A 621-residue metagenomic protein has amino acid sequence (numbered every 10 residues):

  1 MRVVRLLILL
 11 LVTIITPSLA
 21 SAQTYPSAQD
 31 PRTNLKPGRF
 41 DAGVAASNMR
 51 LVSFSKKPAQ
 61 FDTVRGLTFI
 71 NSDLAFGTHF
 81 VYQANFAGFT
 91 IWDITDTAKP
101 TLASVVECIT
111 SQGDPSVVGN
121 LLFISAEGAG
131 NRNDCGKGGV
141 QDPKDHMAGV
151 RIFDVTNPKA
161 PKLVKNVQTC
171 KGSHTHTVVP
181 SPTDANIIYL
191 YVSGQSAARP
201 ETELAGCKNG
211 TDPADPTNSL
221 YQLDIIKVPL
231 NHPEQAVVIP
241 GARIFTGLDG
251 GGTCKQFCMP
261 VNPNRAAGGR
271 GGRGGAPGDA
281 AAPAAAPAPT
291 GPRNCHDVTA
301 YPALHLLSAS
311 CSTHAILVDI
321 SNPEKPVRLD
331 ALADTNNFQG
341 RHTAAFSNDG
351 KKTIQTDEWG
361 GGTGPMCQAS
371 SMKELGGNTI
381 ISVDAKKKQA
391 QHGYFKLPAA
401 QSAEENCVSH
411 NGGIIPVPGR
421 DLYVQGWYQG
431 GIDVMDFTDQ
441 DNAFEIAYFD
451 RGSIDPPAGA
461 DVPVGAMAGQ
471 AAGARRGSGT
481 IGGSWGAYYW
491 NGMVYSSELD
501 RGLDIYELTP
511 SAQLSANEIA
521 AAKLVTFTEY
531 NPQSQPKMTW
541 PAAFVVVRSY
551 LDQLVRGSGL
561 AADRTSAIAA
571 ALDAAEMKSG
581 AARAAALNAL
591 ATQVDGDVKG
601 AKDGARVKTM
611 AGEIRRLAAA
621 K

Functional and structural regions predicted by a protein language model:
M1-R5: Positively charged n-region of N-terminal signal peptides that target proteins for export
L7-S18: Bacterial N-terminal signal peptides
A22-Y550: Feature marking well-ordered beta-strand scaffolds used for ligand recognition
N517-K621: Soluble extracellular-acting proteins and domains
